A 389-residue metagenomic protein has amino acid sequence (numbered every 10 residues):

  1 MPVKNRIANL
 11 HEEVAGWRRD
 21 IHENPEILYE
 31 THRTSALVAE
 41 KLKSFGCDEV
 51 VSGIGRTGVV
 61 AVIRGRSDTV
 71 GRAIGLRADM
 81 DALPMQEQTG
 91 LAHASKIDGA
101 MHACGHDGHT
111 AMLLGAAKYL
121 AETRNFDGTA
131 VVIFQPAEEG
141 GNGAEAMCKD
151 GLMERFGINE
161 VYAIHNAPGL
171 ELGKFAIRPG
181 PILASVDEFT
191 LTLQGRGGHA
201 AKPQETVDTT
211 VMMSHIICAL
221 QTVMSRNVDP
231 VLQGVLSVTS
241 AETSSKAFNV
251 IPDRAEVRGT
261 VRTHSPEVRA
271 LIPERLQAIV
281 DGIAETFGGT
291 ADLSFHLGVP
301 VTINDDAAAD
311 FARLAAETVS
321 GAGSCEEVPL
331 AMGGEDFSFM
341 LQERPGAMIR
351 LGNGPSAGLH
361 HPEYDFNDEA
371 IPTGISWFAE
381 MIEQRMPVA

Functional and structural regions predicted by a protein language model:
M1-H102, D107, A111, K118-F126: Acidic/His- and Gly-rich active-site-bordering loop/insert found across diverse amide/peptide-bond hydrolases
I21, A61, L76, H106 (+8 more regions): Divalent metal-coordination and catalytic microenvironments
E26, D79-D81, A137, A167 (+3 more regions): Active-site beta-loop-alpha junctions enriched in small/polar residues
D48, I158-N159, P345: Conserved acidic residues
V59, L83-M85, T89-M101, D107-G108 (+2 more regions): Histidine/acidic-residue-rich, glycine-tolerant segments that coordinate divalent metal ions
G75-R77, Q86, F189, M348-N353: Non-cysteine beta-strand/loop elements that form the S-adenosyl-L-methionine
V211-A389: Metal-dependent amide/peptide-bond hydrolase catalytic core, centered on the "pita-bread" metallohydrolase fold
